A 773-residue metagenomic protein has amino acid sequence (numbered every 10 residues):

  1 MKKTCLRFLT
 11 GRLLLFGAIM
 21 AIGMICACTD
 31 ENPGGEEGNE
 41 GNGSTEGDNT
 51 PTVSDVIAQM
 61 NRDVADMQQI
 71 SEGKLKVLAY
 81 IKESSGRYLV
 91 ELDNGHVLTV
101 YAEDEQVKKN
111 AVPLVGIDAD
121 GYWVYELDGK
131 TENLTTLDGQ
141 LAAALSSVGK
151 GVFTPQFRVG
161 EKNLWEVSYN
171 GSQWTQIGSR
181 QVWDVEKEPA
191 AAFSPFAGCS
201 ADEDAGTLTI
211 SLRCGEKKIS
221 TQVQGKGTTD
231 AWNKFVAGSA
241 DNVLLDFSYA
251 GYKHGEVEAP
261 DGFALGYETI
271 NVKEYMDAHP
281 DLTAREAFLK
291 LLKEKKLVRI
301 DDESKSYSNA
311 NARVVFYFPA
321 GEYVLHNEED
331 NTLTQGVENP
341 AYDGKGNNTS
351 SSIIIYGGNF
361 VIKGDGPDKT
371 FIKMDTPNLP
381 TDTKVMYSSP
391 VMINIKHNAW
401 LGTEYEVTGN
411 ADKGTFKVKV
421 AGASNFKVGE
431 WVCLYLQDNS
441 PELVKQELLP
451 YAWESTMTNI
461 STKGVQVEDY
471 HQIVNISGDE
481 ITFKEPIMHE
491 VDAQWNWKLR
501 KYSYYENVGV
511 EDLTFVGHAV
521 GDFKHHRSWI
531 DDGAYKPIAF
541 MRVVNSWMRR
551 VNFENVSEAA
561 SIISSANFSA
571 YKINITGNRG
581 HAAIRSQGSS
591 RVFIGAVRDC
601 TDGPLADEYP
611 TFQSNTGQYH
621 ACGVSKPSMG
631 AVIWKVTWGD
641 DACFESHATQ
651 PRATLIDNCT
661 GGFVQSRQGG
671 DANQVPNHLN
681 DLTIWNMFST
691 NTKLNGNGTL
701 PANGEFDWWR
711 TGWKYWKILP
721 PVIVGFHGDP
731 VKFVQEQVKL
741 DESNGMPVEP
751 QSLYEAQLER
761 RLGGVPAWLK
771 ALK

Functional and structural regions predicted by a protein language model:
M1-C26: Sec-dependent bacterial lipoprotein signal peptides
I19-M67: Bacterial Sec-dependent N-terminal signal peptides
P51-S85, K108-Y122, V148-N163, V185-A205 (+1 more regions): Disulfide-bonded cysteine-rich modules in secreted/extracellular proteins, activating on the conserved Cys frameworks
V124-E126, E166-S168: Conserved Ser/Thr-centered positions that define the repeating blades of beta-propeller domains
G225-D512, V516-H526, G712-K773: Extracellular "leader-to-stem" segments immediately downstream of a signal peptide or signal-anchor in secreted/lumenal
N359, D368, E506-G517, V544-N555 (+7 more regions): Right-handed parallel beta-helix
E430, L436-Q466, V474, T514-T611: Right-handed parallel beta-helix
V636, D641, R652, D657-K773: Catalytic domains of carbohydrate-active enzymes that cleave complex glycans
